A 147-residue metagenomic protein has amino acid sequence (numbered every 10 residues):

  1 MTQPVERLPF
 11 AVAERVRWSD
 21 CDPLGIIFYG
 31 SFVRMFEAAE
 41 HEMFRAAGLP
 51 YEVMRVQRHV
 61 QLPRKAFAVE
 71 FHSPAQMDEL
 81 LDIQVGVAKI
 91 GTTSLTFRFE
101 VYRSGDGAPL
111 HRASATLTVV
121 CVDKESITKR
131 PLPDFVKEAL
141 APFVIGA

Functional and structural regions predicted by a protein language model:
M1-L49: Catalytic strand-loop segment that frames the active site of acyl-thioester-processing enzymes
T2-V12, Q76-L80, A88-A147: HotDog/MaoC-like acyl-thioester-processing domains
E14-W18, F71, C121: Hydrophobic residues in beta-strands and at strand termini
D22-I26, E42, V60, A75 (+3 more regions): Flexible, active-site-adjacent loop/turn segments at secondary-structure boundaries
D22-L24, H72, Q84, Y102 (+1 more regions): Intrinsically disordered, low-complexity regions of eukaryotic proteins
F32-M35, P63, T118: Residue-level recognition of specific faces of alpha-helices
M43-L95, R112-A113: Hydrophobic beta-strand-centered segment that forms part of the acyl-chain substrate-binding groove
